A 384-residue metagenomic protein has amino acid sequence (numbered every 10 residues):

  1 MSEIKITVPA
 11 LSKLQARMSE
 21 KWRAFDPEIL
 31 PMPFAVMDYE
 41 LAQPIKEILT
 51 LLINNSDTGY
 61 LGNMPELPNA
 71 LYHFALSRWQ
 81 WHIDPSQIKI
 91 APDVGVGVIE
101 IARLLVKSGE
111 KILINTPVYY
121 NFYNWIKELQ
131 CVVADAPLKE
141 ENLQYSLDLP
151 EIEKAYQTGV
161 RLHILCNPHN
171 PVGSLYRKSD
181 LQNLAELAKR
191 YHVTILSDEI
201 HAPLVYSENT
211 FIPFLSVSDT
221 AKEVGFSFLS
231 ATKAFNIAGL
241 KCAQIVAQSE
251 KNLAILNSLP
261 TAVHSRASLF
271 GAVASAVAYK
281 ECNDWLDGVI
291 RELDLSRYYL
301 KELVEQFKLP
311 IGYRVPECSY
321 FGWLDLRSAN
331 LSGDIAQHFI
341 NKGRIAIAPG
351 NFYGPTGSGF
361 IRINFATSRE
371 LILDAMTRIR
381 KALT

Functional and structural regions predicted by a protein language model:
S2-D93, E100, Y279-E281: N-terminal small-domain helix-loop-helix segment of the aminotransferase-like
E47-L51, D219, E223-D294, E302-L303 (+1 more regions): Conserved core segment of the aminotransferase class I/II
R103-L165: PLP-dependent aminotransferase-like
L129, R190-Y191, A221, F307 (+1 more regions): Helix C-cap/helix->beta junction micro-motif
K139-N209: Active-site phosphate-binding strand-loop segment of PLP-dependent enzymes
E153, A221, A329, H338-I347 (+1 more regions): PLP-dependent enzyme catalytic core of the Aspartate aminotransferase-like
A276, E292-K301, Y313-L326: Conserved glycine-rich beta-strand-loop-beta hairpin in the small C-terminal domain of fold type I
